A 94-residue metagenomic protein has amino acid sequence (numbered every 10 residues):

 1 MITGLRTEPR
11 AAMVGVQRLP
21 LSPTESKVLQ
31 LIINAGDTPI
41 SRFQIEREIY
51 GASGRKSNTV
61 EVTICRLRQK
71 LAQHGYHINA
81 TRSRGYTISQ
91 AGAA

Functional and structural regions predicted by a protein language model:
I2-P9, M13, R18-L21, G54 (+1 more regions): DNA-binding patch around the recognition helix
R18-P20, K27-T63, Q69, H74: Positively charged, aromatic-enriched patches within helix-turn-helix-type DNA-binding elements, predominantly
